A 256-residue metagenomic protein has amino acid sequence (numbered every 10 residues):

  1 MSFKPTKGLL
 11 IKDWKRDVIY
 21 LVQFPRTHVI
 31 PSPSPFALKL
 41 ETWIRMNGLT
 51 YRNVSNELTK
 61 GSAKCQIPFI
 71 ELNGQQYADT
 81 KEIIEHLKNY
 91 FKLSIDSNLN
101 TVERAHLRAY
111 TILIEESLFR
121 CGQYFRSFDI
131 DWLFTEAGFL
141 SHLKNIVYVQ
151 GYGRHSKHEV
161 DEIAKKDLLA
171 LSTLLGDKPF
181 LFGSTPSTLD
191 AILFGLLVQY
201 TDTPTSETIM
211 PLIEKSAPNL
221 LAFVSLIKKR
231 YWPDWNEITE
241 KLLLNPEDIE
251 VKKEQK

Functional and structural regions predicted by a protein language model:
M1-L140, L181, T201, K252-K256: GST-like domain detector, emphasizing the conserved glutathione-binding G-site in the N-terminal thioredoxin-like
S2-K4, L221-K256: C-terminal helix/juxtamembrane-tail motif
K39, W43-M46, H86, I163-L174 (+1 more regions): Amphipathic alpha-helical segments that form well-ordered structural scaffolds and often line/cohere around active
N53-T59, S184-P186, T239-L244: Acidic carboxylate-rich catalytic motifs and surrounding loops in phosphoryl-/glycosyl-chemistry enzymes
Y90, T203-P204, R230, D234: A short secondary-structure junction motif
I114-S117, C121, L171, K178 (+2 more regions): Short secondary-structure junctions and interdomain/linker hinges
R120-A222: GST-like fold's C-terminal all-alpha helical module
